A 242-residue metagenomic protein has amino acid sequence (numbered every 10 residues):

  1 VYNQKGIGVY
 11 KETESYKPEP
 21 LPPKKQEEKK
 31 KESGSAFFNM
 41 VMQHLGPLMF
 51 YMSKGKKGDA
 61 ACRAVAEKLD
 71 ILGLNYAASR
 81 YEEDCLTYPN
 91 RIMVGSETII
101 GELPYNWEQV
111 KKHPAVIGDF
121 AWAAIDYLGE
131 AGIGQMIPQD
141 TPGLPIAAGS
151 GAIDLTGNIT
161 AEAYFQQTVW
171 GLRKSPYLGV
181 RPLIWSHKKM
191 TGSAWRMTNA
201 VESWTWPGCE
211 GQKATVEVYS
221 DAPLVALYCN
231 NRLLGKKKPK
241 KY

Functional and structural regions predicted by a protein language model:
V1-Y242: Substrate-binding clefts and catalytic carboxylate motifs of secreted carbohydrate-active enzymes
